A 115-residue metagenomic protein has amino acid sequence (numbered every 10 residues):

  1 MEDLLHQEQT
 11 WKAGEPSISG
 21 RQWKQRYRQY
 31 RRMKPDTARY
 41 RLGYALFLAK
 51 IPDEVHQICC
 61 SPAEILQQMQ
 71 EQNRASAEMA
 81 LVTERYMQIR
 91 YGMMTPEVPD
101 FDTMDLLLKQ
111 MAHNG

Functional and structural regions predicted by a protein language model:
M1-T37: Membrane-proximal, non-transmembrane interface segments of integral membrane proteins
W23-G115: Membrane-proximal, non-transmembrane interaction modules that couple membrane proteins to downstream assemblies
